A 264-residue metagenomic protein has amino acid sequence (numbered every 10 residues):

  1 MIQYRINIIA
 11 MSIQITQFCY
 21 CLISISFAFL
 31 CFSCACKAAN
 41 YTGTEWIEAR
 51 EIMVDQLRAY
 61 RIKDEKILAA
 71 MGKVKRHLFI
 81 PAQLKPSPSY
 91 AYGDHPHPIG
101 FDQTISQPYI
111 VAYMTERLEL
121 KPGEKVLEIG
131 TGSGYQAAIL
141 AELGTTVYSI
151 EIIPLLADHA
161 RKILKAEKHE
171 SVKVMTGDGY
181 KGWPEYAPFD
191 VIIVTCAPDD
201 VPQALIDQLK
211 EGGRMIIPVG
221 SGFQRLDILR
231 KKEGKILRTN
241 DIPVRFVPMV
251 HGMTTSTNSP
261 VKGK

Functional and structural regions predicted by a protein language model:
M1-I15: N-terminal secretory signal peptides that target proteins for export/translocation
Y20-C31: Bacterial N-terminal signal peptides
S24, K73-H77, E211: Residues within well-ordered alpha-helical secondary structure of globular protein domains
C36-K125, L143, D158, K235-G252: Class I SAM-dependent transferase core
E119-L237: Conserved nucleotide-cofactor-binding alpha/beta core module
G220-K264: Active-site capping/gating segments
